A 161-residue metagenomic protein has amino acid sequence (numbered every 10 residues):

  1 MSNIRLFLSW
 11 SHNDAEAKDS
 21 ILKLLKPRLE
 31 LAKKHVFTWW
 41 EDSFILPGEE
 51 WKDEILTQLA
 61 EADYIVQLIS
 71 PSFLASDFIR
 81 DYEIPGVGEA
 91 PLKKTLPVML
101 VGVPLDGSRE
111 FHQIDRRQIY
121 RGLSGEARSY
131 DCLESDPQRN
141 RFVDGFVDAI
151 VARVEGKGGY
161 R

Functional and structural regions predicted by a protein language model:
M1-K23, P27, W51, V101-R161: C-terminal interaction surface of TIR/SEFIR-family domains
S2, A32-F37, P91-K93: Short helix-terminating capping/connector loops at secondary-structure junctions
L6-S9, T38-F44, L96-L100: Extended hydrophobic secondary-structure segments that form protein cores and membrane-embedded regions
L24-L56, S70-R80, S124-E126: Conserved BB-loop
K26-L29, T57-A60, P85-G88, R116-Y120: Short, low-complexity, polar/charged sequence segments that are solvent-exposed and flexible
L56-G107: Conserved beta-strand-loop-alpha-helix hinge of the TIR/SEFIR fold
